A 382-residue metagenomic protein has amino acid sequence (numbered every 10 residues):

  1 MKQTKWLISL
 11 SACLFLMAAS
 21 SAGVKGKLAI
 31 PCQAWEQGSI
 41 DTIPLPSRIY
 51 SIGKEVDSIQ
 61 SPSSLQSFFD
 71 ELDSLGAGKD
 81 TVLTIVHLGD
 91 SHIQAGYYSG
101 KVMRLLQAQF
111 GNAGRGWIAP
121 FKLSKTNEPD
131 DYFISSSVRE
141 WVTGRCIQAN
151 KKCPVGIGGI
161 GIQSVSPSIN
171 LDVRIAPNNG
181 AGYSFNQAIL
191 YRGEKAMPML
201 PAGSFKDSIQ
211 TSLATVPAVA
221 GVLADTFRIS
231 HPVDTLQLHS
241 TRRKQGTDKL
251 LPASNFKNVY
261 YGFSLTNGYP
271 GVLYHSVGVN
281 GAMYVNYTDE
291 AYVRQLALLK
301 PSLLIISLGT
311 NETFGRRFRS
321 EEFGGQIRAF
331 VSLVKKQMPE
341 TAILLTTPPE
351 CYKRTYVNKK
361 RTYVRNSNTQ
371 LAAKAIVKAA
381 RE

Functional and structural regions predicted by a protein language model:
K2, K25-A29, K152-S208, N255-K257 (+2 more regions): Alpha-helical cap/lid subdomain in secreted, periplasmic, or secretory-pathway luminal O-acyl-processing enzymes
K2-L88, H92-L273: N-terminal secretory targeting modules
